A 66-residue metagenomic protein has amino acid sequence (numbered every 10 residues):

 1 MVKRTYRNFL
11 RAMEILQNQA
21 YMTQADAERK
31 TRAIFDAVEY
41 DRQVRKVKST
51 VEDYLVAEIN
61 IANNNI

Functional and structural regions predicted by a protein language model:
M1-I66: Intrinsically disordered, low-complexity, basic-enriched segments
